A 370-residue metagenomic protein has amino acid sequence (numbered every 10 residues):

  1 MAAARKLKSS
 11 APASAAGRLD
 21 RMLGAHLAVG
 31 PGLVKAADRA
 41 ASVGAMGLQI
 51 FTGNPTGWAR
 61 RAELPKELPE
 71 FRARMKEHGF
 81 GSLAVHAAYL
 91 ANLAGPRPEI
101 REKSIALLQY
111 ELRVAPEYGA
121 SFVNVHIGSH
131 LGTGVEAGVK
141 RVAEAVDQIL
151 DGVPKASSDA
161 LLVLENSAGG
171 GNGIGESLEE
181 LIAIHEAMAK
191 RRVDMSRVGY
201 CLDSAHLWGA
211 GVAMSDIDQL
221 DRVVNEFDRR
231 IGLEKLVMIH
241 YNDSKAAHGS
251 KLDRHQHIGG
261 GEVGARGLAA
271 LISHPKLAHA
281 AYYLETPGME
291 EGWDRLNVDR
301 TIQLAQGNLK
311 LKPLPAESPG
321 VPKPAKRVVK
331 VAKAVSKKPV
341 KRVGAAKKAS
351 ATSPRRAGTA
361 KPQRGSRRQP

Functional and structural regions predicted by a protein language model:
M1-A87, A91, G95-R113, G307-V331 (+4 more regions): N-terminal pre-domain/capping segments
A2-K8, P12, I182-P370: Histidine-acidic metal/acid-base catalytic patches
A13-R18, D38-A45, E63-A84, Q109-G119 (+4 more regions): Acidic (Asp/Glu)-rich catalytic clusters
H26-G30, G53-P55, A88-L90, G128-H130 (+4 more regions): Active-site beta-loop-alpha junctions enriched in small/polar residues
L33, L68, S104, L108 (+8 more regions): Aromatic/hydrophobic pocket-lining residues that form the small-molecule binding cavity in soluble enzyme cores
A40, H86, S104, A115 (+5 more regions): Conserved, mostly hydrophobic/aromatic
I50, L83-A87, A120-I127, L162-L164 (+1 more regions): Short beta-strand segments at enzyme active-site cores
L93-G199: Active-site acidic/histidine proton-transfer and metal-coordination neighborhood in alpha/beta enzyme cores
